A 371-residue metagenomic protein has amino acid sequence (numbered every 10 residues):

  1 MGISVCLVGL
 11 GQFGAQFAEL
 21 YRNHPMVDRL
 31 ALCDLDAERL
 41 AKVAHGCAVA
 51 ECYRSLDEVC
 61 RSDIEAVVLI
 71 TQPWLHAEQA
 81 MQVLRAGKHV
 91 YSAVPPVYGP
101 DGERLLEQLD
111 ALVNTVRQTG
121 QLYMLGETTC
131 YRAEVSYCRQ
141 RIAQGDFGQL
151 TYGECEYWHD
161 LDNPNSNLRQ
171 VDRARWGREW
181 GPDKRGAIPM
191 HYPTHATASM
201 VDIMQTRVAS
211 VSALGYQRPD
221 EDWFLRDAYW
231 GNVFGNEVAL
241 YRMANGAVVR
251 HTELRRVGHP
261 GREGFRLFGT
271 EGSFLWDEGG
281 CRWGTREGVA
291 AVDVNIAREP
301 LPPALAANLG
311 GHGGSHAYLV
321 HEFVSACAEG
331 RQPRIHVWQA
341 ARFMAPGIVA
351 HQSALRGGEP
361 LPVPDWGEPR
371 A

Functional and structural regions predicted by a protein language model:
M1, A66-V68, V113, Q118-Q121 (+1 more regions): C-terminal helix-rich "cap/oligomerization" subdomain common to oxidoreductases
M1-C47: N-terminal Rossmann-like dinucleotide-binding module
E38, L309-V320, R342-M344: Active-site loop of classical SDR/Rossmann-like NAD(P)-dependent oxidoreductases, centered on the catalytic Tyr-X3-Lys
E51-S62: Short acidic low-complexity segments
E65-A66, Q72, A77-T128, G145: Beta-strand-loop-alpha-helix segment that lines the small-molecule cofactor/substrate pocket of alpha/beta enzymes
T119-L122, T129-Y229: Predominantly a Rossmann-like dinucleotide-binding segment in NAD(P)-dependent oxidoreductases
V171, H191-G284, A317-P333, G347-H351 (+1 more regions): Contiguous beta-strand/loop segments that form the cofactor/metal-binding neighborhood of enzyme cores
